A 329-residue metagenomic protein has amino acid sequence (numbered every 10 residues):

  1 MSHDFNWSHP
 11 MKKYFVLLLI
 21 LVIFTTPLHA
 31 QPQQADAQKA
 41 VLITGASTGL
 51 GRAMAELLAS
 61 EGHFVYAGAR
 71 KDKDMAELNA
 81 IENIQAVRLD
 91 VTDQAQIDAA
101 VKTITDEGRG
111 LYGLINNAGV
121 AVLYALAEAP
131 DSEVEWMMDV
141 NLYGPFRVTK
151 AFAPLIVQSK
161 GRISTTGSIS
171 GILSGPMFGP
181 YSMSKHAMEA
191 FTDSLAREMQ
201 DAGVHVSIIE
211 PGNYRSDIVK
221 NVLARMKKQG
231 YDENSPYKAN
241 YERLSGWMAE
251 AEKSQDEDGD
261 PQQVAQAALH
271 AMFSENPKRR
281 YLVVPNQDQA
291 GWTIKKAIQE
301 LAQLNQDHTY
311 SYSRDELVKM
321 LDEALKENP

Functional and structural regions predicted by a protein language model:
S47-T48: Conserved glycine-rich cofactor-binding loop
L89-A99, D131: The beta1-alpha1 cofactor-binding region of Rossmann-like NAD(H)/NADP(H)-dependent oxidoreductases
I97-A100, I115, V148-F152, I156 (+2 more regions): Hydrophobic positions on the long internal alpha-helix of Rossmann-like NAD(P)-dependent oxidoreductase domains
A125-L126, P130-E135: Substrate-binding pocket helix/loop in short-chain dehydrogenase/reductase
T149, S184-A187: Active-site helix of classical SDR
S168: Residue(s) in the substrate-gating loop at a strand-loop-helix junction that position the organic substrate next
A202-E252: C-terminal beta-strand-loop-alpha-helix "lid" module of Rossmann-like NAD(P)-dependent dehydrogenases
